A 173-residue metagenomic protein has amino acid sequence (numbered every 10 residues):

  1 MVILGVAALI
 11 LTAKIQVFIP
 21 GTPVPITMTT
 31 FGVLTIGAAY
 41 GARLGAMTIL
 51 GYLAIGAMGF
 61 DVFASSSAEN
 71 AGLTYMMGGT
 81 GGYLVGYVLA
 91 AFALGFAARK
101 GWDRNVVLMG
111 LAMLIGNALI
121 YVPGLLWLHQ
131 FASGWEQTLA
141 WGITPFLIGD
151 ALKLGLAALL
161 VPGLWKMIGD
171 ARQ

Functional and structural regions predicted by a protein language model:
M1-A46: Hydrophobic transmembrane alpha-helices
V2-L4, F31-T35, A46-G51, T80-V85 (+4 more regions): Hydrophobic alpha-helical transmembrane segments
L11, E69-I120: Short helix-perturbing small/polar motifs within transmembrane alpha-helices
A13-P25, L53-A90: Interfacial aromatic-anchored transmembrane helix boundaries in multi-pass membrane proteins
I15, I19, A39, S66 (+3 more regions): Helix-loop junctions at the membrane-solvent interface of multi-pass transporters, primarily the C-terminal
T22, K100-R172: Membrane-embedded alpha-helical hairpins and interfacial helices in multi-pass inner-membrane proteins
V33, G37, A90-R99, V161-W165: Hydrophobic transmembrane alpha-helices
T48-I55, F60-F63, A90, L94 (+3 more regions): Alpha-helical transmembrane segments and their lipid-water interface positions in multi-pass membrane proteins
